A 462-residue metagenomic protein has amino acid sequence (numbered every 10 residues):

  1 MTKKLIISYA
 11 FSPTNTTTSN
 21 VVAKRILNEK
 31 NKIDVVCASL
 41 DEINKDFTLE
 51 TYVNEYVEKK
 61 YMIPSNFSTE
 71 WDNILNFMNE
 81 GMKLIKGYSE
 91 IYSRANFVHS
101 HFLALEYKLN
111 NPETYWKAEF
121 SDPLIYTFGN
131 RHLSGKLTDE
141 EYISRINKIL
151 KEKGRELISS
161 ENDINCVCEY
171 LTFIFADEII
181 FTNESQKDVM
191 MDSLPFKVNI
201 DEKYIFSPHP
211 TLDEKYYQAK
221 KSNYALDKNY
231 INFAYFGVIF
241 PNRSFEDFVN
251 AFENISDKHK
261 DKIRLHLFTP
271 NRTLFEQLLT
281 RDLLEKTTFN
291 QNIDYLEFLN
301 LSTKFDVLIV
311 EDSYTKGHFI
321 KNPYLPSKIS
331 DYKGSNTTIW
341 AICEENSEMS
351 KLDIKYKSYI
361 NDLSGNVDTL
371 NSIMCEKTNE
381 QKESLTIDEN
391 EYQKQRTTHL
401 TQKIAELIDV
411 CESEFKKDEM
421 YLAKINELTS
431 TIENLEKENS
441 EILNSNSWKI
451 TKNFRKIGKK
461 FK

Functional and structural regions predicted by a protein language model:
M1-V57, E178, I255-D257: N-terminal subdomain of nucleotide-sugar transferases
D41-F47, S159-K203: A short, active-site helix/loop in glycosyltransferases that binds the activated sugar's phosphate group
M82-S100, P112-E119: Short N-terminal targeting/anchoring amphipathic segment
K117-D163: Acceptor-binding helix/loop patch of EC 2.4 sugar-transfer enzymes, predominantly nucleotide-sugar-dependent
K153-R155, K260, T269-K304: Nucleotide-activated donor-binding/catalytic signature segment of Leloir-type glycosyltransferases, i.e., the conserved
A225-R243: Conserved donor-binding/catalytic core segment of Leloir-type glycosyltransferases
R243, L308-K333, I339-K351: Nucleotide-sugar-dependent
Q402, E406-K462: Boundary detector for helix-to-coil junctions that initiate low-complexity/charged tails
